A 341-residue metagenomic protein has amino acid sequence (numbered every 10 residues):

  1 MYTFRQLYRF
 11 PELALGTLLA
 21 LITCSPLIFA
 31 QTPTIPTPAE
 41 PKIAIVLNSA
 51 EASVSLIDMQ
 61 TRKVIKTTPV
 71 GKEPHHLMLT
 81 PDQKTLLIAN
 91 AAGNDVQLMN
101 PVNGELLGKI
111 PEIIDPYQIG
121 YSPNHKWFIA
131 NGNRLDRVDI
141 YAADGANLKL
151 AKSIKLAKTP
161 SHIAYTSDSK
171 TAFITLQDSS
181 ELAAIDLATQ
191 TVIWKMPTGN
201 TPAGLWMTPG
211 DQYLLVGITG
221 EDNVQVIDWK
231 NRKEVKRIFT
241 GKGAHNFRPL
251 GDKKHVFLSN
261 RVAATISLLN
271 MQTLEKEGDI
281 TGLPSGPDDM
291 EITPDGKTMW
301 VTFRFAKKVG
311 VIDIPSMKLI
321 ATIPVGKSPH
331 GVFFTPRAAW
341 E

Functional and structural regions predicted by a protein language model:
M1-Y2, K152: Accessible peptide chain termini
Y2-T17: Bacterial N-terminal signal peptides that target proteins for export
I22, P26-E341: Predominantly soluble domains enriched in secretory-pathway, periplasmic, or organellar proteins
